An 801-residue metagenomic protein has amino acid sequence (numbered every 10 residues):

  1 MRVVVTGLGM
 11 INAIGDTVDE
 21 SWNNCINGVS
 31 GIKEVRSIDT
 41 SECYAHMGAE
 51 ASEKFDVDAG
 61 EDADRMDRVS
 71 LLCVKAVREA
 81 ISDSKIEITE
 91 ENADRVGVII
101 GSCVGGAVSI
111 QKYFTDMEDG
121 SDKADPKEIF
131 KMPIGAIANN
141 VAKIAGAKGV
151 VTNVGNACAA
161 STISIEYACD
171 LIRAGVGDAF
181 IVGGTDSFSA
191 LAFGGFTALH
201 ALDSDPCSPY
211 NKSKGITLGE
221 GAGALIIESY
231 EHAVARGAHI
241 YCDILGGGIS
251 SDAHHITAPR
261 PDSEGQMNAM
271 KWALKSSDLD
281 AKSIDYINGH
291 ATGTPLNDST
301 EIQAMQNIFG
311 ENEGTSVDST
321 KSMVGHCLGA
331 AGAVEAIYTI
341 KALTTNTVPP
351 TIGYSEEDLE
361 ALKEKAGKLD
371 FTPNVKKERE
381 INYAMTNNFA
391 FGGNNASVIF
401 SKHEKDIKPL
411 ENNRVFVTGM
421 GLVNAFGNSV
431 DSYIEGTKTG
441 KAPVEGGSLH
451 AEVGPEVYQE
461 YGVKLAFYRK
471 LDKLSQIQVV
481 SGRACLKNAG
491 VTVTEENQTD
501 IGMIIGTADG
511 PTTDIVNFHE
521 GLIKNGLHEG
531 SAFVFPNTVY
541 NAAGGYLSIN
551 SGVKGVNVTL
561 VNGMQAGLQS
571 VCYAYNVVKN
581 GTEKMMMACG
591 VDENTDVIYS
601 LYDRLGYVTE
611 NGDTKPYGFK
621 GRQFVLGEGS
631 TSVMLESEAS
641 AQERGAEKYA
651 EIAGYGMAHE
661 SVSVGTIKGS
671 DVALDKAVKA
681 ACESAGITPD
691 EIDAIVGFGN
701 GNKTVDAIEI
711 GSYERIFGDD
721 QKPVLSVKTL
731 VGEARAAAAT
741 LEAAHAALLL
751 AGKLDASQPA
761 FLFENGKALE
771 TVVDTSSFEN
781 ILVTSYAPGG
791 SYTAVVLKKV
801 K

Functional and structural regions predicted by a protein language model:
M1-D62, S84, E231-Y241, I337-I352 (+5 more regions): ACP-dependent fatty acid/polyketide chain-elongation machinery
M1-V5, I88-A93, S277-S283, N312-E313 (+5 more regions): Flexible, low-complexity linker/loop segments at domain and module junctions
R2-T6, V29-E34, P206-S277, Y286 (+4 more regions): Condensing-enzyme catalytic core mediating Claisen C-C bond formation in acyl metabolism
V5, V29-N156, T185-F193, A281-N297 (+7 more regions): Conserved beta-ketoacyl condensing-enzyme motif
A13, G60-R78, A124-P133, V151-I163 (+11 more regions): Active-site pocket-shaping loop/turn-to-helix segments
E34, D119-D125, E166, D170 (+10 more regions): Glycine-/small-residue-rich "gating" segment that lines the acyl/pantetheine channel and substrate pocket
R36, V176-K214, G247-P261, Y286-D298 (+5 more regions): Acyl-CoA/ACP chain-elongation machinery
C73-K85, I134-A138, A142-A145, G149-G184 (+12 more regions): Active-site-proximal alpha-helical scaffold in enzymes
